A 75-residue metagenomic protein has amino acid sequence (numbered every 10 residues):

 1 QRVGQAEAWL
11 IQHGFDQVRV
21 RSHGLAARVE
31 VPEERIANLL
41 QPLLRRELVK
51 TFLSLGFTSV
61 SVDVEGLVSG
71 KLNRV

Functional and structural regions predicted by a protein language model:
Q1-V75: ATP/NTP-dependent adenylation/nucleotidyl-transfer catalytic domains that generate, transfer, or process NMP-activated
